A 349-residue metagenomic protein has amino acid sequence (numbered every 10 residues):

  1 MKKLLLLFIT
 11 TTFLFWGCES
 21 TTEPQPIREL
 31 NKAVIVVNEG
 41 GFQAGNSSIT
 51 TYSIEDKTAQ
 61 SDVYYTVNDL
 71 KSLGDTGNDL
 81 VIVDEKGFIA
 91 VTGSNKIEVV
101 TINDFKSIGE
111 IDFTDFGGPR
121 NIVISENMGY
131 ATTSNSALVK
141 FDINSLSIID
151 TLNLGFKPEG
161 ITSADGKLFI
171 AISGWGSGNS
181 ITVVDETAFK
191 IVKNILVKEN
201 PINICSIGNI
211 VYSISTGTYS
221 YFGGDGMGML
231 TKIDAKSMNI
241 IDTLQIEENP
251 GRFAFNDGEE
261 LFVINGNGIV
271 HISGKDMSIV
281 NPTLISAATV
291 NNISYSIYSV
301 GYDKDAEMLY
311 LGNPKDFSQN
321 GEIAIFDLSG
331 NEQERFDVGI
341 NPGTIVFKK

Functional and structural regions predicted by a protein language model:
K2-F8: Sec-dependent signal peptide recognition, specifically the positively charged N-region followed immediately by
L4, E19-K349: Predominantly soluble domains enriched in secretory-pathway, periplasmic, or organellar proteins
L14-G17: C-terminal motif of bacterial Sec signal peptides marking the signal peptidase cleavage site
